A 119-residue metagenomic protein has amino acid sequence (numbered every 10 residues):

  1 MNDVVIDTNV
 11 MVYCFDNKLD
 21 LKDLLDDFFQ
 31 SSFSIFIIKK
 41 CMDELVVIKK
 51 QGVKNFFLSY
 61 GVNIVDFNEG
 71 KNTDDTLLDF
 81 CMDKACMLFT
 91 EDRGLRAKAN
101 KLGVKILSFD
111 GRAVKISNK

Functional and structural regions predicted by a protein language model:
M1-D3, S32, D83-A85: A general structural motif
M1-N17: Metal-dependent nucleic-acid phosphoesterase active-site entry motif
I6, L21-K49: PIN/NYN-family metal-dependent endoribonuclease catalytic core
M11-V12, K22, L78: Amphipathic, non-transmembrane alpha-helical secondary structure
F15, F29, G103-I106: Conserved NTP-handling cores and scaffolds of large molecular machines
F15-D20, N118: Short, low-complexity, intrinsically disordered N-terminal segments
K18-K22, T73-D74: Amphipathic coiled-coil/heptad-repeat helices and related helical stalk/stem segments that mediate oligomerization
F36-K119: Nuclease catalytic cores that cleave nucleic-acid phosphodiester bonds, predominantly acidic two-metal-ion
